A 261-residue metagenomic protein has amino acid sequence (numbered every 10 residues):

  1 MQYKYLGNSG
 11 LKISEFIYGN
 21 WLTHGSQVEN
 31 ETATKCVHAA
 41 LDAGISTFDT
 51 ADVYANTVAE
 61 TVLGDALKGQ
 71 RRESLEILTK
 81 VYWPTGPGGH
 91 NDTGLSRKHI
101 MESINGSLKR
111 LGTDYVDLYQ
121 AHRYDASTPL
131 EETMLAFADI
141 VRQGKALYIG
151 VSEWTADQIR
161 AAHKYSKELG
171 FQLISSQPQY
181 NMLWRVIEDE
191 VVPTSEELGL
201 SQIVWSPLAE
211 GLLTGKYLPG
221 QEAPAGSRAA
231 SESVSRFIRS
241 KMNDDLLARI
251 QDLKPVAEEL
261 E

Functional and structural regions predicted by a protein language model:
M1-L75, D114: N-terminal binding-site loop/beta-alpha segment at the start of enzyme catalytic domains that lines or forms
L6, Y18, A33, A40 (+11 more regions): Conserved, mostly hydrophobic/aromatic
L11-F16, G44-S46, R71-L75, G112-D117 (+4 more regions): Short, well-ordered coil/turn segments that N-cap beta-strands
N20-E31, G86-M101, H122-T128: Active-site mouth loops of central-metabolism enzymes
W21, A51-V53, K80-P84, A121-Y124 (+3 more regions): Active-site beta-loop-alpha junctions enriched in small/polar residues
Q27-A40, T93-L111, M134, I159-H163: Short, acidic/polar
P87-Q120, Q179, L183: Active-site gating/metal-coordination segments in enzymes
L130-E261: Beta/alpha (TIM)-barrel catalytic core signal, keyed to glycine-rich beta->alpha loops juxtaposed to Asp/Glu that bind
